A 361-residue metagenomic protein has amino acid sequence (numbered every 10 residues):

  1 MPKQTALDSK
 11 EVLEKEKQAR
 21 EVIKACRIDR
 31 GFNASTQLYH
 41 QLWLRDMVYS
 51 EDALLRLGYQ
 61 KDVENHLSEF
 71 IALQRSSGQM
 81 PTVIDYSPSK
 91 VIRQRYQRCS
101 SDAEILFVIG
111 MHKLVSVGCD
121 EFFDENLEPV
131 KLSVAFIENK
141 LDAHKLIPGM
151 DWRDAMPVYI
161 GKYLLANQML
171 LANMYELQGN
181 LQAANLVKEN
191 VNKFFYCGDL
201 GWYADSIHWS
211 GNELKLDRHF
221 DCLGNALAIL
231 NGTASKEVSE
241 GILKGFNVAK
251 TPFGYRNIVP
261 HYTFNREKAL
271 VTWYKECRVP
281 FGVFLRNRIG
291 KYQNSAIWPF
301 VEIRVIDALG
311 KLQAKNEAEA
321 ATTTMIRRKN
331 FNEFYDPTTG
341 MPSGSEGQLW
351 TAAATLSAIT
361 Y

Functional and structural regions predicted by a protein language model:
M1-L42, K61-N65, E69, S77-M80 (+3 more regions): Low-complexity, Ser/Thr/Pro/Gly-enriched N-terminal "stalk/linker" regions
Q4, D8, D29-V48, L55-R56 (+6 more regions): Solvent-exposed loop and edge beta-strand segments that line ligand/cofactor-binding and catalytic clefts
L13-Q18, V22, Y39, S77-I84 (+4 more regions): Catalytic cores of carbohydrate-active enzymes
H40-A143, Q168, P299-I306, K315 (+2 more regions): Aromatic-rich carbohydrate-recognition surfaces in CAZymes
V63, A184, S239, A314-A318: Solenoid-repeat scaffolds in large eukaryotic assemblies
V115-S116, G179, T233, Q313: Short coil/turn linking the two alpha-helices of tandem helical-hairpin repeats
K291, V305-D336: Flexible, acidic glycine-rich loops studded with aromatic residues
